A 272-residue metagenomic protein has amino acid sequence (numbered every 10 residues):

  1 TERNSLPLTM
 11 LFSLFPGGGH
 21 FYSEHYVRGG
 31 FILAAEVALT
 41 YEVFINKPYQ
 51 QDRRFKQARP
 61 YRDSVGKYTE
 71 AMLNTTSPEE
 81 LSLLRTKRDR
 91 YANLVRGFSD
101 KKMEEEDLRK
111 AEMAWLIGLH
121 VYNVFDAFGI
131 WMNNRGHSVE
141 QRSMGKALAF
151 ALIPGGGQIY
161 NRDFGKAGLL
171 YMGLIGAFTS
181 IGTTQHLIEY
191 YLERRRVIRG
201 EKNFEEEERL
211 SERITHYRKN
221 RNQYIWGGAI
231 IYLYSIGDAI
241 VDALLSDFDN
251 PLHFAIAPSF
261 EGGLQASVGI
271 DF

Functional and structural regions predicted by a protein language model:
T1-Y22, Y26-R28, S64-G97, E104-F272: Replace "edges of transmembrane helices
R28-G30, V37-F44: Glycine- and aromatic-enriched membrane insertion/assembly motifs of diderm outer-membrane and organelle channel
E42-Q50, I181-L187: Short, solvent-exposed beta-strand-terminating loops
Y49-S64: Active-site-surrounding "flap" and adjacent substrate/cofactor-binding loops of secreted or lumenal enzymes, prototyped
